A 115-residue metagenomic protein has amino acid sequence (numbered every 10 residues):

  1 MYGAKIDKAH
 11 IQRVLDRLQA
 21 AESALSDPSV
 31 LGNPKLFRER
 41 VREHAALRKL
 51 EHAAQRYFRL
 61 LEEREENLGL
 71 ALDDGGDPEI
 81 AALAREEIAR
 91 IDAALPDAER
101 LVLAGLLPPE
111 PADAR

Functional and structural regions predicted by a protein language model:
M1-R115: Charged, heptad-repeat coiled-coil alpha-helices that serve as long linker/dimerization "arms" in large NTP-dependent
